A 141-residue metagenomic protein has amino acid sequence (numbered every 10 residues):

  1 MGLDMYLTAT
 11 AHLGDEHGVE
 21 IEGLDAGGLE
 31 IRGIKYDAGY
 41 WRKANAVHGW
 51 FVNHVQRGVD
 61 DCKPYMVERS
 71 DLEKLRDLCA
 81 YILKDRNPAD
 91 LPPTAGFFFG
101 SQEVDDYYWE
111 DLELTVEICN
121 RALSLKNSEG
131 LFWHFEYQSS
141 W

Functional and structural regions predicted by a protein language model:
M1-W141: Acidic (Asp/Glu-rich) sequence patches and key acidic residues that form negatively charged surfaces used
